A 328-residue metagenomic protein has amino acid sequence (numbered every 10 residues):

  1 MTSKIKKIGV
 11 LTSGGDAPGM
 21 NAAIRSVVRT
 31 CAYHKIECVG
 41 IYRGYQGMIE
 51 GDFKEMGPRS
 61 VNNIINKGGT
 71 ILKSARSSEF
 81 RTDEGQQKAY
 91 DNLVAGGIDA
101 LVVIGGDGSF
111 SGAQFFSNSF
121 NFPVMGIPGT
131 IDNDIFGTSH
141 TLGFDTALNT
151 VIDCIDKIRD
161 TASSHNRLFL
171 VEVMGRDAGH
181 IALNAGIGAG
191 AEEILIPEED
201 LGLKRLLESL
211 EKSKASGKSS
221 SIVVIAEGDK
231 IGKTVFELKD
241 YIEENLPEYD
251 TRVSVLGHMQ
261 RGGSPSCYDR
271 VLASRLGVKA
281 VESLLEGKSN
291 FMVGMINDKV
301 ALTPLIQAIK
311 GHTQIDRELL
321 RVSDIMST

Functional and structural regions predicted by a protein language model:
T2, M48-V103, S109, L142-N149 (+2 more regions): Glycine-rich oxoanion-binding loops at beta->alpha junctions
T2-I49: N-terminal phosphate-binding or glycine-rich loops at protein starts, especially the Walker A/P-loop of NTPases
S13-D16, I41-G47, R76-S77, G106-G108 (+6 more regions): Short, ordered loop/turn segments at secondary-structure junctions
R25-H34, K54-S60, F115-M125, L142-T146 (+1 more regions): A glycine- and small-aliphatic-rich helix-loop capping segment at beta-alpha/alpha-beta transitions that lines
I36-Y42, T161-L168, S219-I222, E248-L256 (+1 more regions): Flexible, glycine/charged-enriched surface loops at secondary-structure junctions
V103-G105, S111, F115, F120 (+1 more regions): Accessory alpha-helical/coil subdomains and C-terminal extensions that flank or cap enzyme catalytic cores
D240-T328: C-terminal non-catalytic interaction/assembly regions of soluble proteins
